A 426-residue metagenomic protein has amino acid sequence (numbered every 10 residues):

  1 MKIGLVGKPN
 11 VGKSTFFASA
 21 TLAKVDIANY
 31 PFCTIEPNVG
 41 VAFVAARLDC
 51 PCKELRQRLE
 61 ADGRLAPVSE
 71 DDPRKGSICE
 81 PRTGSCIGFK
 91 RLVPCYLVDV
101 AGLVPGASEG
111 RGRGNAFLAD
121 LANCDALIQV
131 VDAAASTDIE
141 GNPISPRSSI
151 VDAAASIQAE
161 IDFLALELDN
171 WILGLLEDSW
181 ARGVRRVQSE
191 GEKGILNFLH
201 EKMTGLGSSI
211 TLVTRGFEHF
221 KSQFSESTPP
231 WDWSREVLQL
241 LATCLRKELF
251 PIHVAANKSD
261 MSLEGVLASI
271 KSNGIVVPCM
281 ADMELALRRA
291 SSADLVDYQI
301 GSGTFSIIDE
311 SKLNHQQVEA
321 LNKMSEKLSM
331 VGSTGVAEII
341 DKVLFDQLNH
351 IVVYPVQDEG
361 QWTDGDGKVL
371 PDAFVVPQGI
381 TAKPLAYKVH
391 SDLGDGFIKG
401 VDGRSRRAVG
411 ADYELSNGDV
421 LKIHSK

Functional and structural regions predicted by a protein language model:
M1-L206, K247: Conserved G1/Walker A P-loop phosphate-binding module
M1-V6, V11, F17, W180-D419 (+1 more regions): C-terminal-of-GTPase-core extension/linker across diverse P-loop GTPases
